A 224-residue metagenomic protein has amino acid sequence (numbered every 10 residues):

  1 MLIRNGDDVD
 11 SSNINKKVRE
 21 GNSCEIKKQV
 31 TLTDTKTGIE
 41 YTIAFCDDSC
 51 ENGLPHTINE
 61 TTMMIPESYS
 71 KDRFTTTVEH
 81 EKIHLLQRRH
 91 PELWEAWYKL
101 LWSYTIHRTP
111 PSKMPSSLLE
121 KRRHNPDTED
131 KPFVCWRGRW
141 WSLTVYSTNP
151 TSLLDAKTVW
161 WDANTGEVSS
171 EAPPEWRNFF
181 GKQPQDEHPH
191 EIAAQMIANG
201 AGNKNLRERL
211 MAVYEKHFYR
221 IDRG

Functional and structural regions predicted by a protein language model:
N5-T62: Auxiliary, metal-adjacent structural segments of Zn-dependent hydrolase domains
K17, E67-S70, F180-Q185: Second-shell loop/turn segments in exported
E20-C24, D72-R73, T77, P184-H188: Soluble non-cytosolic domains of exported or imported proteins
I39-D47, W94, R207-V213: Surface-exposed patches in mature extracellular/periplasmic domains of secreted proteins
T42-N52, E95-R108: Acidic helix-start/capping segments at beta-turn-to-alpha-helix junctions
C46-E79, I83, R88: Active-site scaffold of zinc-dependent metalloenzymes
K82-L100: Catalytic Zn2+-binding segment of zinc metalloproteases
K99-G224: Metalloprotease/metallohydrolase-associated module, dominated by Zn2+-dependent proteases
